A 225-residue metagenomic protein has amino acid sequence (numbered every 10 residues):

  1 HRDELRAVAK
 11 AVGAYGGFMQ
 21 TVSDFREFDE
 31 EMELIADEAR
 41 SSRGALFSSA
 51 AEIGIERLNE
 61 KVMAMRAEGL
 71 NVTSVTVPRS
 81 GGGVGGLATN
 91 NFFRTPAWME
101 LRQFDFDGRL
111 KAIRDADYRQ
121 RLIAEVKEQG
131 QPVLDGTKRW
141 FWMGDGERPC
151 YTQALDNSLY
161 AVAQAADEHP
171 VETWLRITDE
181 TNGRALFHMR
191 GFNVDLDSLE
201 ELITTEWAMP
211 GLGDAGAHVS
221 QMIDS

Functional and structural regions predicted by a protein language model:
H1-A11, F18, V22-S225: Active-site neighborhoods of metal-dependent hydrolases
